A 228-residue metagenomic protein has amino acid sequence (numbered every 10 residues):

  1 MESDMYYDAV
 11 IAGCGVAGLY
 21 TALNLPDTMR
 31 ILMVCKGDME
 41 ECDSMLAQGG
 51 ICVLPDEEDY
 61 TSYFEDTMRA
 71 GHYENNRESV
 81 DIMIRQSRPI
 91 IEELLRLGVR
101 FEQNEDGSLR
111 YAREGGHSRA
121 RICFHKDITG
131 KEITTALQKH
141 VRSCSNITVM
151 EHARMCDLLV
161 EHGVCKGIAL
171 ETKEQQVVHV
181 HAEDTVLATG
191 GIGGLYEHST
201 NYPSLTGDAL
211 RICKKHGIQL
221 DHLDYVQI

Functional and structural regions predicted by a protein language model:
M1-E65, E105, K126-I228: Residues forming the flavin
L25, L46-G49, E93-R121, H125: Beta1-alpha1 glycine-rich phosphate/pyrophosphate-binding loop at the start of Rossmann-like nucleotide-binding domains
D27, V34, D38-E41, T61-G71 (+2 more regions): Non-transmembrane, interaction-prone segments in cytosolic or luminal domains
L54, E78-R85, H125-I128: Short coil/turn segments at secondary-structure boundaries
A70-R110: Rossmann-like flavin
Y73-R77, S108-T134, G193-E197: Helix-loop-beta segment of a Rossmann-like dinucleotide-binding subdomain
E74-N75, S87-I91, G116-S118, A209 (+1 more regions): Short amphipathic alpha-helical patches
